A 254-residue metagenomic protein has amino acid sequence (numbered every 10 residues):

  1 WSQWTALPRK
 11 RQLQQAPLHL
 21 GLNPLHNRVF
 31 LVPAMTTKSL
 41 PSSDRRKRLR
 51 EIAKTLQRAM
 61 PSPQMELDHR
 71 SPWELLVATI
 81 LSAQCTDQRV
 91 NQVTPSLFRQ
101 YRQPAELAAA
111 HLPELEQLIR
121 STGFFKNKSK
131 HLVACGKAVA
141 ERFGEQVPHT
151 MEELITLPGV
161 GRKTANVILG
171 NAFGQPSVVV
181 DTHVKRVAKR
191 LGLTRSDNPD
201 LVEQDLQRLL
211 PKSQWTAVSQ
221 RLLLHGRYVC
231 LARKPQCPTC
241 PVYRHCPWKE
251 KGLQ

Functional and structural regions predicted by a protein language model:
W1-W4: Tryptophan (W) side chains
A6-L7, R11-L18, N23-P24: Short, low-complexity intrinsically disordered segments enriched in A/P/G/S/L with frequent Arg, especially at protein
L22-A34: Short, Lys/Arg-enriched N-terminal segments with co-localized hydrophobic residues within the first ~10-30 amino acids
T37-Q254: Catalytic cores of DNA base-excision repair glycosylases
